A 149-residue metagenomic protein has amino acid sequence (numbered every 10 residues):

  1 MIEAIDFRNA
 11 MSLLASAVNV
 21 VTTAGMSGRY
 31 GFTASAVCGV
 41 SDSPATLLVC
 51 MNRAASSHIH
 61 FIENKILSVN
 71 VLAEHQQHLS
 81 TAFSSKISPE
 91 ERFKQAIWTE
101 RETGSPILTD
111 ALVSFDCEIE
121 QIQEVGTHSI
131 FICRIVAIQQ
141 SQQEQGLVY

Functional and structural regions predicted by a protein language model:
M1-Y149: Basic, polyanion-binding surface patches
